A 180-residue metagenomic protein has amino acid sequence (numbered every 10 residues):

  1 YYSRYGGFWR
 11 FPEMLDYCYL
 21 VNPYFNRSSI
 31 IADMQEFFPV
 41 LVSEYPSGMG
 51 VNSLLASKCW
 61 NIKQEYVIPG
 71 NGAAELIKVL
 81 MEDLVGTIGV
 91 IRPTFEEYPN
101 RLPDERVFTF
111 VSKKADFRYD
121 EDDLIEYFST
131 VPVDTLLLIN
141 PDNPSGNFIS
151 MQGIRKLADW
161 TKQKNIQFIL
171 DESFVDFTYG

Functional and structural regions predicted by a protein language model:
Y1-E44, V131-P132: N-terminal "arm"/small-domain region of PLP-dependent enzymes with the aminotransferase-like
Y17, F168-I169: Residue-level marker for buried hydrophobic side chains located in beta-strands that build the well-ordered beta-sheet
N22, L41-K162, I169, F174-G180: Conserved core of the PLP fold type I
